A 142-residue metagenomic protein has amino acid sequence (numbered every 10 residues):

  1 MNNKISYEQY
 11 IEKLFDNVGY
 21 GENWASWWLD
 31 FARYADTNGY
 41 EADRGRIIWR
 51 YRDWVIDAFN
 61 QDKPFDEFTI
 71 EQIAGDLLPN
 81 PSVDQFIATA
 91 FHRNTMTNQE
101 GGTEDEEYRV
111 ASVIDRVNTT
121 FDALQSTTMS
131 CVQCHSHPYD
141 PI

Functional and structural regions predicted by a protein language model:
M1-I142: Short, structured secondary-structure elements that scaffold catalytic or ligand/cofactor-binding regions
